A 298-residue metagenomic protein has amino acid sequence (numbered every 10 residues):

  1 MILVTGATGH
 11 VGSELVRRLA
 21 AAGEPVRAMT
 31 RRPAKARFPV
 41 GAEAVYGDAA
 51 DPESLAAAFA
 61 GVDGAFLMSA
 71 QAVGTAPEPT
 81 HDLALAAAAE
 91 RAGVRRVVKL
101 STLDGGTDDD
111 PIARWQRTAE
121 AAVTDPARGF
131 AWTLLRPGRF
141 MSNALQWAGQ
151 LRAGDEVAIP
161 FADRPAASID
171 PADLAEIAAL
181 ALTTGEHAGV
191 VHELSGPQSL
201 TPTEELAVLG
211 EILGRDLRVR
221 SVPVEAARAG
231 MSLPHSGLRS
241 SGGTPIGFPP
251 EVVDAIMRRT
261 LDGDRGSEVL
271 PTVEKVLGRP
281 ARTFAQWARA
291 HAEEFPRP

Functional and structural regions predicted by a protein language model:
M1-P39, A50-E53, A60, A70-T80 (+4 more regions): Oxidoreductase cofactor-interface core, primarily capturing Rossmann-like NAD(P)-dependent enzymes
A28, A44, L67: Conserved SAM-binding loop
A28-T30, A58-D63, A255-R259: Short, contiguous, well-ordered secondary-structure segments
G47: Cofactor-binding loops of NAD(P)H-dependent oxidoreductases, dominated by short-chain dehydrogenase/reductases
S54, G64, Q286: Residue-level recognition of oxygen-bearing side chains
A65, V97-V98: Hydrophobic residues within beta-strands of alpha/beta enzymes
L67-A72, L134, I256, P271: Short glycine/proline- and acidic residue-enriched helix-loop micro-motifs that form flexible lids or anion-recognition
E225-P298: A hydrophobic C-terminal alpha-helical subdomain
